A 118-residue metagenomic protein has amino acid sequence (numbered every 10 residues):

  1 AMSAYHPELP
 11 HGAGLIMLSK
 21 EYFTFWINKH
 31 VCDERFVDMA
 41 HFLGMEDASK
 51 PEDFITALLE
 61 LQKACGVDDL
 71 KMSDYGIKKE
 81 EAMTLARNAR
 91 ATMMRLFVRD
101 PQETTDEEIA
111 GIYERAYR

Functional and structural regions predicted by a protein language model:
A1-A57: Active-site segments that bind and position negatively charged phosphate/pyrophosphate groups
D33, A40-R118: C-terminal charged capping/lid subdomain of soluble metabolic enzymes
